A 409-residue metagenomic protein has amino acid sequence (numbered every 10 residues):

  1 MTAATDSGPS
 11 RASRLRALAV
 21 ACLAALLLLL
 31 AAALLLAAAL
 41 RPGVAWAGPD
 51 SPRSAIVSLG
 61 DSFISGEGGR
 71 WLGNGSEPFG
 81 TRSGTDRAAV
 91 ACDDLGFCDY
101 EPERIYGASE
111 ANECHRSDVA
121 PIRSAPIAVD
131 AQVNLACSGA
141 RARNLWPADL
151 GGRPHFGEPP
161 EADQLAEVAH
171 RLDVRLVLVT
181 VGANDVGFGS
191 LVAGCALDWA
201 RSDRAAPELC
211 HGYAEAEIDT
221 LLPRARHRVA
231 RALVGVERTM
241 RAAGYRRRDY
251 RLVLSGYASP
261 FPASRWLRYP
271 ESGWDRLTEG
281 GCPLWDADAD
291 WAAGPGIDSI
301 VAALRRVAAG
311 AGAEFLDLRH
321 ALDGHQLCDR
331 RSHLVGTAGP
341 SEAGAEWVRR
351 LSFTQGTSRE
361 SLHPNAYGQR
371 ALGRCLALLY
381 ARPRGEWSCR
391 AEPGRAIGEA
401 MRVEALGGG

Functional and structural regions predicted by a protein language model:
T5-L27, S361: N-terminal export and membrane-targeting signals
A31-S54, E67, A131: C-terminal region of N-terminal signal peptides and the immediate post-cleavage residues of exported proteins
S54-W71, S76-E77, R82-D86, V90 (+3 more regions): Catalytic nucleophile-elbow at a beta strand-turn-alpha helix junction centered on a G-D-S/GDSL motif, marking
A55-E67, Q132-A136, R175-T180, D185-G187 (+2 more regions): Structural recognition of the beta-strand scaffold that forms the well-ordered cores of secreted hydrolase catalytic
F79-P223: Conserved SGNH/GDSL esterase-like catalytic core that processes O-acyl groups on lipids and polysaccharides
G189-P223, R246, S259-I297: Serine-dependent acyl-ester chemistry module
S259-H363: Mobile gating loops/cap/lid regions near enzyme active sites that modulate substrate access
S341-G398: Histidine-centered active-site loop/cap adjacent to the catalytic His in serine esterases/O-acetyl transfer systems
